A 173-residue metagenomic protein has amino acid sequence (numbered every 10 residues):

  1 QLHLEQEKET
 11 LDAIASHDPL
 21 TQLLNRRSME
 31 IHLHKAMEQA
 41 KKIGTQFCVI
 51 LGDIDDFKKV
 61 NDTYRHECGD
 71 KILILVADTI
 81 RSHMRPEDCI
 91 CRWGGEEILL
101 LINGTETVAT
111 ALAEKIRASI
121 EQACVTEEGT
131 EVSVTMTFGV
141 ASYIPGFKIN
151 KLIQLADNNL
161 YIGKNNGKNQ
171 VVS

Functional and structural regions predicted by a protein language model:
Q1, E5-K8, D12-A15: Amphipathic, heptad-repeat alpha-helical coiled-coil "signal-transmission/dimerization" linkers that couple sensory
T10-A13, R26-T45, A77-R85: Short regulatory alpha-helical coupling segments that immediately precede and/or link into cyclic nucleotide signaling
D12-I31, G52-H66, I74: Conserved nucleotide-binding and Mg2+-coordinating catalytic segments in signaling enzymes
H32, I54, C68-C89, E97 (+2 more regions): Active-site-proximal alpha-helical element of nucleotidyl cyclase-like catalytic domains and analogous helices
Q39, S82-E87, A118-T130, L160-I162: Short catalytic/binding micro-motifs of nucleotide second-messenger systems
D62, H66, E128, S142-V172: Catalytic-core segments of nucleotide cyclases and related cyclic-nucleotide turnover enzymes
A77-D78, V108-T126, D157: Alpha-helical scaffold within the catalytic cores of cyclic-nucleotide enzymes
C89-R92, V132: A short pre-motif secondary-structure segment
